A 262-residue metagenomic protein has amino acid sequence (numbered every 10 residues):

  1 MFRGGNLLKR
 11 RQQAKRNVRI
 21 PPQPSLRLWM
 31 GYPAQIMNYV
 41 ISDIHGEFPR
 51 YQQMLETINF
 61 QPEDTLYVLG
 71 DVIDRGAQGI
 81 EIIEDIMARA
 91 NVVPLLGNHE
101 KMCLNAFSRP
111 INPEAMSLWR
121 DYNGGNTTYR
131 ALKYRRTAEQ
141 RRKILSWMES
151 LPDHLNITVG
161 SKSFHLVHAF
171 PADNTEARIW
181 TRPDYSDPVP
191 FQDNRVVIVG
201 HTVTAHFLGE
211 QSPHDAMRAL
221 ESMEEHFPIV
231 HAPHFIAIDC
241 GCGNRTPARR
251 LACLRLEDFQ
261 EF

Functional and structural regions predicted by a protein language model:
F2-E84: N-terminal active-site segment of His-dependent metallophosphoesterases
P33-Y39, I157-H165: Beta-strand-turn-beta hairpins that frame and shape the catalytic cleft of phosphate-ester-processing enzymes
D43, D71, I86, G97-N98 (+5 more regions): Divalent metal-coordination and catalytic microenvironments
H45-P49, D74-A77, K101-L104, N174 (+2 more regions): Active-site environment of divalent metal-dependent phosphoester hydrolases
G79-N156, K162: Active-site neighborhood of divalent metal-dependent phosphoester bond hydrolases
E176-D184, G209-V230: Short, surface-exposed loop/helix-turn segments at secondary-structure junctions that function as lids/hinges flanking
D184-P190, T204: Catalytic phosphate/metal-binding cores of nucleic-acid and nucleotide-processing enzymes, i.e., regions that mediate
E224-F262: Binuclear metal-dependent phosphoesterase catalytic core
